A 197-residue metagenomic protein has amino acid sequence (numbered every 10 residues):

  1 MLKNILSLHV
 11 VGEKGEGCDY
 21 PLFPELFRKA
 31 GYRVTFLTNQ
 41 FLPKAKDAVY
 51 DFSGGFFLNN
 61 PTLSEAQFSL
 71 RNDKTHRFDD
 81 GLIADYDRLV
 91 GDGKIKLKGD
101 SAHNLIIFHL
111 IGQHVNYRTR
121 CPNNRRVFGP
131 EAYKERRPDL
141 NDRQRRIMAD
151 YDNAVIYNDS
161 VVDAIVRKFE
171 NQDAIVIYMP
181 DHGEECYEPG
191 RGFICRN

Functional and structural regions predicted by a protein language model:
M1-N197: Catalytic domains that recognize anionic headgroups
